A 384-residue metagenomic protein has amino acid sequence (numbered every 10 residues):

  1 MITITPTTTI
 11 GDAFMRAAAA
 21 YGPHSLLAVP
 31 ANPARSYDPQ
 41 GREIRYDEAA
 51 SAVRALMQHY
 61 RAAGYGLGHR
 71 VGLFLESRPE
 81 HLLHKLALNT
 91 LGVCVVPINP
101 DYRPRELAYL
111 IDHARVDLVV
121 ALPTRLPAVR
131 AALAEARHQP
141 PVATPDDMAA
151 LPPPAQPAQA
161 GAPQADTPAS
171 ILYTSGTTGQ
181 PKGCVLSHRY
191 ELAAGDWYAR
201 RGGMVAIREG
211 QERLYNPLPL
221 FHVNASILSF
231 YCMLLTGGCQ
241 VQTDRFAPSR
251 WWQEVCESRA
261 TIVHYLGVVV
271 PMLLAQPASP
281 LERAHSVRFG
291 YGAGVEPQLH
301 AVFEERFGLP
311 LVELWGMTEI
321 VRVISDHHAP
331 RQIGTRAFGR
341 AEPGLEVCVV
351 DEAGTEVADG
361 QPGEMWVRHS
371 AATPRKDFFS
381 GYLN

Functional and structural regions predicted by a protein language model:
I4-P6, P23, L27-R78, L82-L86 (+1 more regions): Conserved AMP-binding/adenylate-forming core of the ANL superfamily
D12-M15, A62-A63, L86, T90-P152 (+1 more regions): Structural core segment of the AMP-binding/adenylate-forming
M57, H69-R70, E76-V96, P100-P104 (+5 more regions): A short helix-loop-beta submotif of the ANL/AMP-binding
Y60-Y65, A158-D166, I171-N216, T236-G238: Conserved adenylate-forming
R115-L118, A134-P145, E191, E212-Y215 (+3 more regions): Conserved helix-loop-beta element of the AMP-binding
L192-R213, F221-T261, M272, Q276: Conserved AMP-binding/adenylation subdomain of ANL enzymes
L235, A260-Y265, L274-I333, E346 (+2 more regions): Gly/Ser/Thr-rich phosphate-binding loop
T355-N384: Conserved ATP/PPi-binding loop(s) of AMP-dependent carboxylate-activating enzymes
